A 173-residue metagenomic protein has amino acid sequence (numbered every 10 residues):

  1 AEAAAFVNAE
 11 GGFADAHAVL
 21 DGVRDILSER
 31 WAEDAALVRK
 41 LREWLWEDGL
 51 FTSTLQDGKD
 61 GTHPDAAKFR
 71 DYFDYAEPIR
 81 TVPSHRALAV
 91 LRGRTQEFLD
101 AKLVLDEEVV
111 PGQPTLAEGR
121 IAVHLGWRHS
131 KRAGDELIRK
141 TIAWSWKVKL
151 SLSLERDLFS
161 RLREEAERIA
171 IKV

Functional and structural regions predicted by a protein language model:
A1-V173: Duplex nucleic acid-engaging cores and interfaces of nucleic-acid transaction enzymes
